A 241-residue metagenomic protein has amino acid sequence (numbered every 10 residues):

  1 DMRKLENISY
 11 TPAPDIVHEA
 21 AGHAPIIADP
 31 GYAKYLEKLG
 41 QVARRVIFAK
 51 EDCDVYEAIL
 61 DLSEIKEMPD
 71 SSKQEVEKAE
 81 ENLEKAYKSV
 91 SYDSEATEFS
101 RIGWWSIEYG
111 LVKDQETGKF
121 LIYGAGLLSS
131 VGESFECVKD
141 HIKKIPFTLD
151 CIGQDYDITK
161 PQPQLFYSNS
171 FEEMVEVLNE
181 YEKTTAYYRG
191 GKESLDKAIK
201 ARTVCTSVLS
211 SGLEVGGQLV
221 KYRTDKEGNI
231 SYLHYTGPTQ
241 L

Functional and structural regions predicted by a protein language model:
D1-L241: Extended, well-ordered protein cores
